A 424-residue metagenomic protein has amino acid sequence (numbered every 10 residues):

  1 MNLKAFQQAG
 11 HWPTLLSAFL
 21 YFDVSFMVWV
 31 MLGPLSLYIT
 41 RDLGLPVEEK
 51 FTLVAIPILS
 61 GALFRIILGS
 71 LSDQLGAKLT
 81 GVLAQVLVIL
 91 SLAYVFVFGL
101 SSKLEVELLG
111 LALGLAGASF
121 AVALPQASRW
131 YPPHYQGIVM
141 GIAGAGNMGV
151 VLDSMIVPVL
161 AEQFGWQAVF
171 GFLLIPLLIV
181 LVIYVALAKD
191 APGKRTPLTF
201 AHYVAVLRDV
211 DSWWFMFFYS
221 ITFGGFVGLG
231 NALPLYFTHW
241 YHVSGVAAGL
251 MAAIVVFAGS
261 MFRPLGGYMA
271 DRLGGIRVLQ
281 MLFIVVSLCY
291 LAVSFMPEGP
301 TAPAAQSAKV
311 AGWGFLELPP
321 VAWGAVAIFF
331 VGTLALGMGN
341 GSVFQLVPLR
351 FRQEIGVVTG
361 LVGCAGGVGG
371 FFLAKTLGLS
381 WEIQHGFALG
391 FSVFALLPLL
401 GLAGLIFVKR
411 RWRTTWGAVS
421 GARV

Functional and structural regions predicted by a protein language model:
L32-S36, V210-P264, N340, F344: Extracytoplasmic gate region of multi-pass secondary transporters
A55-G69, A253-L265: Central cavity-lining transmembrane alpha-helices of secondary-active solute carriers, predominantly the Major
L63-K103: Conserved MFS/SLC helix-loop-helix module at the cytosolic interface between two early adjacent transmembrane helices
V86-L100, V285-L318: C-terminal ends and interior cores of transmembrane alpha-helices in multi-pass membrane transporters/permeases
L109-G146: Cytoplasmic helix-loop-helix junction between adjacent transmembrane helices in 12-TM secondary transporters
Y135-M155, G363-L373: Glycine-rich segments within core transmembrane alpha-helices of 12-TM secondary carriers
I142-A186: Helix-loop-helix hairpin linking two adjacent transmembrane segments in secondary transporters
A168-V185, L389-F407: Symmetry-related core transmembrane helices of the 12-TM Major Facilitator Superfamily/SLC fold
